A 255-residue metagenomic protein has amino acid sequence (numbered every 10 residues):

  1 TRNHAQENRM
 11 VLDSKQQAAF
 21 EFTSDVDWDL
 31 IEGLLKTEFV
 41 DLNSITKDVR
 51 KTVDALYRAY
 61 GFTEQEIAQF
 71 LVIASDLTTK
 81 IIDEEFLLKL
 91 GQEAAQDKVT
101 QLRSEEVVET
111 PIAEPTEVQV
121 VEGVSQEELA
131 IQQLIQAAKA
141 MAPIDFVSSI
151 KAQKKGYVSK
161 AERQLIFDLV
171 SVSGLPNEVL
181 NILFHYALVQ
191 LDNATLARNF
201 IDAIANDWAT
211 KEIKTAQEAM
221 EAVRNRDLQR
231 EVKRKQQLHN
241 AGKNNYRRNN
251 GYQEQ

Functional and structural regions predicted by a protein language model:
R2-Q255: Electrostatic interaction modules used in gene-expression and signaling proteins
